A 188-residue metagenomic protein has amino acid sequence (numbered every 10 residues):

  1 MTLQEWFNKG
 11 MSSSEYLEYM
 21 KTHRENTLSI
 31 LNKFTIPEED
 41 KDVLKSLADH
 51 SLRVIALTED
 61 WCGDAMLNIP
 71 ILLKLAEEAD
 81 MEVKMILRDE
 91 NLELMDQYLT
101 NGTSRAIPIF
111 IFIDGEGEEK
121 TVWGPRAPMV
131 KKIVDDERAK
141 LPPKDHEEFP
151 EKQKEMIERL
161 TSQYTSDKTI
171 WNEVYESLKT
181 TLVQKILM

Functional and structural regions predicted by a protein language model:
M1-L52, E78, E82, D96-R105 (+1 more regions): Non-globular targeting/processing and membrane-anchoring segments
V43-K74: Local sequence-structure signature of Cys/Sec-based thiol-disulfide redox active-site neighborhoods
I55-T58, L72, D80-M95, I113-G115: Thiol-based oxidoreductase modules, predominantly thioredoxin-like and allied folds used for disulfide exchange
G63, L92, M129: Flexible, glycine-rich phosphate/dinucleotide-binding loops and adjacent beta-alpha linkers at cofactor/substrate
R105-G115: Acidic, Ser/Thr-rich peripheral helices and adjacent loops at domain boundaries
